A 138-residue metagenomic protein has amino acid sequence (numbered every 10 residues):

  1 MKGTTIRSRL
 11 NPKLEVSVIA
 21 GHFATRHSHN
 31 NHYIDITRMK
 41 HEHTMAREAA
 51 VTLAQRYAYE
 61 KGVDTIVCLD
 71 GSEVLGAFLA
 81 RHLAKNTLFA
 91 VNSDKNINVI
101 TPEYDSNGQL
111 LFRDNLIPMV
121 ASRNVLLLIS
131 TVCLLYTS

Functional and structural regions predicted by a protein language model:
M1-S138: PRPP-associated nucleotide enzymes
